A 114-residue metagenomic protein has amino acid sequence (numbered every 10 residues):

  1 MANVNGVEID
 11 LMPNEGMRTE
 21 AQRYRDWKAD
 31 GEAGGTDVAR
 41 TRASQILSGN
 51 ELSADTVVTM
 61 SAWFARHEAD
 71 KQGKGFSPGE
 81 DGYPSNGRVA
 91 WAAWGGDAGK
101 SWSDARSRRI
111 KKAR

Functional and structural regions predicted by a protein language model:
M1-R114: Extended terminal accessory/targeting regions
